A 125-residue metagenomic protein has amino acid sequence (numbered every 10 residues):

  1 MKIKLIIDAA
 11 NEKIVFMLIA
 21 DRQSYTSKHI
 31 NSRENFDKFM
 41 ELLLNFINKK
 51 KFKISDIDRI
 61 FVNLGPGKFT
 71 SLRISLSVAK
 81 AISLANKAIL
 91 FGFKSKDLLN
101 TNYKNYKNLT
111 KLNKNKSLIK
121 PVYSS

Functional and structural regions predicted by a protein language model:
M1-E41, F52-S55, L90-S125: Oxyanion-binding and handling regions
E12, G65-P66: Short glycine-rich anion-binding loops that position phosphate/pyrophosphate groups of nucleotides and phosphorylated
N31, N35-K38, P66, T70-I74: Generic, well-ordered alpha-helical segments
L44-N45, L84: Short glycine/serine- and small hydrophobic-enriched flexible loop segments
F46-F61: N-terminal glycine/serine-rich phosphate-binding loop of ATP-dependent small-molecule kinases, especially carbohydrate
R59-L64, T70-L90: DPxDG-like acidic metal-binding loop motif
